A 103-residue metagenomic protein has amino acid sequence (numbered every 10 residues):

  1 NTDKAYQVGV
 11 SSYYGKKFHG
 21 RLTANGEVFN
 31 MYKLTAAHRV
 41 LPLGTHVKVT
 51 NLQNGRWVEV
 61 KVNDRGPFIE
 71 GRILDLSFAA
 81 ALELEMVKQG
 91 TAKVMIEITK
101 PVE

Functional and structural regions predicted by a protein language model:
N1-E103: Secreted/periplasmic proteins
